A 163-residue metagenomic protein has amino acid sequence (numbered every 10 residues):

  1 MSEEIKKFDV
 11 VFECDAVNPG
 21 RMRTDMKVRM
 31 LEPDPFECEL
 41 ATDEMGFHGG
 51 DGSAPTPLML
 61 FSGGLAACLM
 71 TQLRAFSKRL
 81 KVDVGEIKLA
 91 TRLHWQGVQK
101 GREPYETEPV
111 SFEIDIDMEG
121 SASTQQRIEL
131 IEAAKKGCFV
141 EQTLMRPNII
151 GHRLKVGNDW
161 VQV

Functional and structural regions predicted by a protein language model:
M1-G63, R74-V163: Extended beta-strand/beta-hairpin segments
C68-L69: Alpha-helical metal-binding/catalytic segments enriched in His/Glu/Asp
